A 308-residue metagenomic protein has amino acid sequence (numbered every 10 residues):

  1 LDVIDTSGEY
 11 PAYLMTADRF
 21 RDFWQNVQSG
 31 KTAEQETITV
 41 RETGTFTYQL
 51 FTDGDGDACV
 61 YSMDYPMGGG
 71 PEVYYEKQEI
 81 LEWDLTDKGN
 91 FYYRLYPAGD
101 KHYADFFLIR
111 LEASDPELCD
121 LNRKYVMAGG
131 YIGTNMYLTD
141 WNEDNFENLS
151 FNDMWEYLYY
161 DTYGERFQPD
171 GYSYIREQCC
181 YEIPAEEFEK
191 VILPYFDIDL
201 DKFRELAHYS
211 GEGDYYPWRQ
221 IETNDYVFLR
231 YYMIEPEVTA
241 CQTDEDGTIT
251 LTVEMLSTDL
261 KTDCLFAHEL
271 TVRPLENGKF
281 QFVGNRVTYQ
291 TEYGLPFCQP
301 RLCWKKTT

Functional and structural regions predicted by a protein language model:
L1-T308: Mature, Sec-exported extracytoplasmic domains of Gram-positive
